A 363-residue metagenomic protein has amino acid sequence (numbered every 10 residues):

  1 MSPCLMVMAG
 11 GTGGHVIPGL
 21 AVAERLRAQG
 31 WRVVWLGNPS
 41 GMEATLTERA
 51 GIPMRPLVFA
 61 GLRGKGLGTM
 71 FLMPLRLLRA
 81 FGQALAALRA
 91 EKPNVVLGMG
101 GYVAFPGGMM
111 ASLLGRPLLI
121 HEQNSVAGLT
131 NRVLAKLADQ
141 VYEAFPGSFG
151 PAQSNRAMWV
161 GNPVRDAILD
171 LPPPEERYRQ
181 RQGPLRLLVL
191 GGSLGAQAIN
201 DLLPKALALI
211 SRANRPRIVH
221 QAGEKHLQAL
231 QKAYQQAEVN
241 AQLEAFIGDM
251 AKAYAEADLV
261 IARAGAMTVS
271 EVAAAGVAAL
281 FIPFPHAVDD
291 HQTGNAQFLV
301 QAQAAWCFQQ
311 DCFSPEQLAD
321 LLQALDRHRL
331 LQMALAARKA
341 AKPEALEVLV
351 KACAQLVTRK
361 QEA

Functional and structural regions predicted by a protein language model:
P3-G10, Q29-R76, E224-H226, Q309-D311: Conserved nucleotide-sugar phosphate-binding/catalytic loop shared by glycosyltransferases and other
R32, M42, P53, S112-P174: Active-site-proximal region of nucleotide-activated glycan assembly enzymes, centered on histidine/acidic-rich loops
G41, L46, A50, P173-V260 (+2 more regions): Donor-nucleotide binding loops and adjacent catalytic segments primarily of GT-B fold Leloir glycosyltransferases
G66-V95, L113: An amphipathic, basic-hydrophobic alpha-helix
P93-V95, A255-T268, V277-A278: Acidic donor-binding loop of glycosyltransferase active sites
A302, W306-Q309, F313-R329: C-terminal "capping" alpha-helix adjacent to the active site of nucleotide-linked donor transferases in cell-envelope
R329-P343: A short, well-ordered alpha-helix in the C-terminal region of glycosyltransferases
P343-A363: C-terminal alpha-helical cap of glycosyltransferases
